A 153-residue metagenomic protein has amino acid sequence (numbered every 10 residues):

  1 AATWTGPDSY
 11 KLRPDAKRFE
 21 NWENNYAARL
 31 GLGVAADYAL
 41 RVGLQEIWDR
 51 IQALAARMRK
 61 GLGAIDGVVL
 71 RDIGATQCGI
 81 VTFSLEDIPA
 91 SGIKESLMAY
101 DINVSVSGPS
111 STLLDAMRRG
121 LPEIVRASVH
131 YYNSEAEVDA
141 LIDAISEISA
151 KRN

Functional and structural regions predicted by a protein language model:
A1-N153: Pyridoxal 5′-phosphate
